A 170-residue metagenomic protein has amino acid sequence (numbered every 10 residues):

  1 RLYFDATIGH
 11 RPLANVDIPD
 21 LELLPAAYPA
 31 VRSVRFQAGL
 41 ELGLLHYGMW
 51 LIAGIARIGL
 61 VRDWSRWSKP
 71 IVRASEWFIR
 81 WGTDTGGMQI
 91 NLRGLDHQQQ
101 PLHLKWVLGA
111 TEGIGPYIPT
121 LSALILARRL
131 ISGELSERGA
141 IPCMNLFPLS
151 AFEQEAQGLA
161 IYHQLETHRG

Functional and structural regions predicted by a protein language model:
R1-R93: Active-site-lining helix/loop region of Rossmann-like oxidoreductase modules
I55-R169: C-terminal active-site/capping subdomain that shapes the small-molecule cofactor and substrate pocket of enzyme
